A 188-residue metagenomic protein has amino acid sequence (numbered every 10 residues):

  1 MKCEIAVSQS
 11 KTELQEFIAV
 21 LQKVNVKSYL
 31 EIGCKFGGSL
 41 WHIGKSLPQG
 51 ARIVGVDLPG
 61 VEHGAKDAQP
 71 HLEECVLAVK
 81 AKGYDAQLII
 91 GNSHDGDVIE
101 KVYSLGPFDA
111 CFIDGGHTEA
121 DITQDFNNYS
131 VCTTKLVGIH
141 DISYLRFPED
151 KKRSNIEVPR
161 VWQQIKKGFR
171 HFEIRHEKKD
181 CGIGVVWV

Functional and structural regions predicted by a protein language model:
K2-V188: S-adenosylmethionine/decaboxylated-SAM
